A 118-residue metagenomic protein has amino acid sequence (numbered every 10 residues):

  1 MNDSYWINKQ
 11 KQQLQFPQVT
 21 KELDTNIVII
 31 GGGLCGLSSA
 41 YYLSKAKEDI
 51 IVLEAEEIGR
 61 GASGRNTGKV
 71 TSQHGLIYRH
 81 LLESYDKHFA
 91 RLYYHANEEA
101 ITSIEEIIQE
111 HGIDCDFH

Functional and structural regions predicted by a protein language model:
M1-I27, K45-E48: Extreme N-terminal leader/targeting segments of oxidoreductases
N8, G31, S72-H74: Pocket-edge structural micro-motifs
Q13-L14, G31, Y78, F89: Residues in flexible loops and secondary-structure boundaries
G31-G33, A55: Glycine-rich Rossmann-fold phosphate-binding loop(s) that bind the pyrophosphate of adenine dinucleotide cofactors
G36-L37: N-terminal Rossmann-fold NAD(P) dinucleotide-binding loop
Y42, I58-F117: Conserved FAD-binding subdomain of flavin-dependent enzymes
D49-E54: Short beta-strand "acidic-cap" motif of Rossmann-like dinucleotide-binding folds
